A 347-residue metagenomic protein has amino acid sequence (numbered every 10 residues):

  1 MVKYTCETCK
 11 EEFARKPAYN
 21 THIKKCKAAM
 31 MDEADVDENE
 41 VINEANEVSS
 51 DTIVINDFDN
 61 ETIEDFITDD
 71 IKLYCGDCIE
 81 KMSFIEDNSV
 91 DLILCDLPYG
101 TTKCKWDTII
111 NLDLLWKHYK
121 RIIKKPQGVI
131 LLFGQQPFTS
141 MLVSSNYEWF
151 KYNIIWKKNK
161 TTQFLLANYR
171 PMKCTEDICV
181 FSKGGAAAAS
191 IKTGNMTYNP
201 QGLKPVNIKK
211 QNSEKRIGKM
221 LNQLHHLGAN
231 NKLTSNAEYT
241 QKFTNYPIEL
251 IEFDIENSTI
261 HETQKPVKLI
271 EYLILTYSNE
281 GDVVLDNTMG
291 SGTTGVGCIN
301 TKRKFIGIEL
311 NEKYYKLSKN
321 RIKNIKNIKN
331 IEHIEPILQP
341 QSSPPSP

Functional and structural regions predicted by a protein language model:
M1, V48-I55, Q339-P347: Intrinsically disordered, low-complexity and often Lys/Arg-enriched segments
M1-D37: C-terminal recognition-helix end and immediately following basic linker of small zinc-binding "finger" domains
C26, S291, T301, I322-I325: The DNA-recognition helices of helix-turn-helix-type DNA-binding domains
E33-E40, E44-S50: Intrinsically disordered, low-complexity regulatory regions of eukaryotic transcription factors
D51-F66: DnaQ-like (DEDDh/DEDDy) 3′-5′ exonuclease domain used for proofreading and 3′-end trimming on nucleic acids
I63-G307, K313-L317, Q341-S346: Core catalytic lobe of class I
F66-T68, K319-I337: Short, conserved SAM-binding/catalytic segment of Class I S-adenosyl-L-methionine-dependent methyltransferases
